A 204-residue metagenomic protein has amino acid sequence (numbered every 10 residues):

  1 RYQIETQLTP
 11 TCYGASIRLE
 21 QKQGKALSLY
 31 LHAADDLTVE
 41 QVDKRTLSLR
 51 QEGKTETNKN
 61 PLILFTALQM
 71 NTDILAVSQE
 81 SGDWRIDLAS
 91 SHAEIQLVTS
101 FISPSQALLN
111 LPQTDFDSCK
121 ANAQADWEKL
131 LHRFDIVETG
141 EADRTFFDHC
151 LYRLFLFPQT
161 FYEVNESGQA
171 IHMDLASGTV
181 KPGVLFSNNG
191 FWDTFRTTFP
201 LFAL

Functional and structural regions predicted by a protein language model:
R1-F186: Beta-sandwich/jelly-roll carbohydrate-recognition scaffolds of carbohydrate-active enzymes
L130, T194-R196, P200: A general alpha-helix detector
T145, N189-F195: Aromatic- and histidine-enriched alpha-helix N-cap/loop-to-helix transition segments that scaffold the rims
R153, F157, T198-L204: Well-ordered alpha-helical scaffold segments within catalytic/enzyme domains
F186-N188, F199: C-terminal substrate/ligand-recognition segments
